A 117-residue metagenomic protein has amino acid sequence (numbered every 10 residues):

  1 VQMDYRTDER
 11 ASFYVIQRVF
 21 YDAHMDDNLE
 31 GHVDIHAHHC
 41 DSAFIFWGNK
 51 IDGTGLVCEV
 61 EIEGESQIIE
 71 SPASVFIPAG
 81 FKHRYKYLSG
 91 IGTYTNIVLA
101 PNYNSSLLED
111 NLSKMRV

Functional and structural regions predicted by a protein language model:
V1-S42: A short glycine-rich, His/Asp/Glu-containing loop-to-beta-strand
Y21-D26, N49-G53, Y103: Short, charged/polar surface micro-motifs in flexible loops or helix N-caps
D27-E30, V60-E63, P78-F81: Short acidic (Asp/Glu) patches
F44-S71, L107-N111: A short beta-strand-loop-beta hairpin characteristic of the jelly-roll/cupin
I68-S89: Conserved metal-binding segment of the jelly-roll/cupin
L88-V117: Double-stranded beta-helix
